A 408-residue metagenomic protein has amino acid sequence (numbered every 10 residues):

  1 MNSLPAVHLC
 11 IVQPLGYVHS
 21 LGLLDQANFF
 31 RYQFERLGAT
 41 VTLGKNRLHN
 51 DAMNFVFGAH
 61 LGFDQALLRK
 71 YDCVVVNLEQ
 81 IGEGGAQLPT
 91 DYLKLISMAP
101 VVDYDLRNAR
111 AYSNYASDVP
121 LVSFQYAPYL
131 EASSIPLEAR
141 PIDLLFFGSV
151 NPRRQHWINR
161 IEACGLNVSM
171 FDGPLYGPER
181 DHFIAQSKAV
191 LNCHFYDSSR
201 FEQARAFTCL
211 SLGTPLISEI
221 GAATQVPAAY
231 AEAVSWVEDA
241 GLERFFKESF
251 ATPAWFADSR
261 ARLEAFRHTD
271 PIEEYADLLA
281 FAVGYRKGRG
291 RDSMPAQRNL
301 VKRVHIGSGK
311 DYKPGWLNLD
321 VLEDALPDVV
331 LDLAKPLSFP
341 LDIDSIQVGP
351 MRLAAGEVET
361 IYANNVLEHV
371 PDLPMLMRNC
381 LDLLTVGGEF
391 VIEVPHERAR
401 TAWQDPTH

Functional and structural regions predicted by a protein language model:
L4-M53, G58-S235, E274-Y275, R289-D292: Nucleotide-sugar donor-binding catalytic core of glycosyltransferases
G82, D197, A325, L337 (+2 more regions): Feature marks short, surface-exposed loop/turn motifs that line or immediately flank catalytic pockets and channel
S169-L175, K310-A355: Adenosine-cofactor binding site in Rossmann-like domains, unifying the SAM/SAH pocket of S-adenosylmethionine-dependent
A240, R244-R289: A charged, aromatic-enriched C-terminal amphipathic alpha-helix characteristic of glycosyltransferases across folds
Q297, V304-D311: Class I SAM-dependent methyltransferase "Motif I" SAM/SAH-binding loop
Y362: A conserved beta-strand element that flanks and buttresses the S-adenosyl-L-methionine
N365, H369: Histidine-centered divalent metal-coordination motifs
P371-H408: S-adenosyl-L-methionine-dependent methyltransferase catalytic module, highlighting the catalytic core
